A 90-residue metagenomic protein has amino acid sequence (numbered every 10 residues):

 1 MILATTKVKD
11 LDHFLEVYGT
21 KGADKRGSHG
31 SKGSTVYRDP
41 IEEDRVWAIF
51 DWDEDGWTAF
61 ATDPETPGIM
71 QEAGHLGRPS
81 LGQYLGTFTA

Functional and structural regions predicted by a protein language model:
M1-A4, D24, I69, L81: Preference for short coil/turn "hinge" residues that link or interrupt alpha-helices
M1-I2, D10-V17, A23-D24, R45-F50 (+1 more regions): Generic detector of short, locally flexible boundary/turn motifs and exposed helical patches
M1-V8, S34-P64: Short, well-ordered beta-strand segments in beta-rich or mixed alpha/beta enzyme and ligand-binding folds
D10-G33, P64-I69: Short amphipathic alpha-helical segments
H29-V46, G68-A90: Glycine-rich beta-strand-turn "strand-cap" elements at beta-sheet edges
